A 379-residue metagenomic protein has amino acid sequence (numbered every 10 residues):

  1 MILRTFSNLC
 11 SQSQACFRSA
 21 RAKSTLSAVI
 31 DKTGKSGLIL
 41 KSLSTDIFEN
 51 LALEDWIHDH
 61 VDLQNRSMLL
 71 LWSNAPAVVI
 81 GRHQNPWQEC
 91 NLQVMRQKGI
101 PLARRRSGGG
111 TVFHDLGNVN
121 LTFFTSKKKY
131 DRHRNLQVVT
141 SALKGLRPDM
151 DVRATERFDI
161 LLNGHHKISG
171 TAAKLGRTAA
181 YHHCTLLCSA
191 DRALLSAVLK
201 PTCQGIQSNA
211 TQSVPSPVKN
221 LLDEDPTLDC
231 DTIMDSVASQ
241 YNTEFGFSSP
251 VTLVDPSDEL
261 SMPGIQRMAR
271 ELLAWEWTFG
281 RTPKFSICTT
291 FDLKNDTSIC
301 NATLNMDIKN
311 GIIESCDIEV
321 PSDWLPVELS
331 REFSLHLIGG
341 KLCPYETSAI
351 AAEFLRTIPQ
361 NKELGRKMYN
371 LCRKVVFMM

Functional and structural regions predicted by a protein language model:
I2-Y130, M379: N-terminal lobe of the biotin/lipoate ligase/transferase fold
L3, W56, H133, Q137-V152 (+2 more regions): Long, positively charged amphipathic alpha-helical accessory segments at protein N-termini or as interdomain linkers
L71, L102-R104, V152-E156, L162 (+1 more regions): General beta-strand structural signal in soluble alpha/beta enzymes
N74-A75, D115-L116, N163-H165, G176 (+3 more regions): Short acidic-glycine loop/turn motifs at beta-strand connectors
R105-N120, I160-L162, K167, A172-Y181 (+1 more regions): FAD-binding core of FAD-dependent oxidoreductases, characterized by glycine-rich FAD pyrophosphate-binding loops
L116-F158, N163-G164: Contiguous, small/hydrophobic- and glycine-enriched helical/loop subdomains that border and often "cap" functional
S298-L337: Catalytic-core signal marking the mid-to-C-terminal active-site face
